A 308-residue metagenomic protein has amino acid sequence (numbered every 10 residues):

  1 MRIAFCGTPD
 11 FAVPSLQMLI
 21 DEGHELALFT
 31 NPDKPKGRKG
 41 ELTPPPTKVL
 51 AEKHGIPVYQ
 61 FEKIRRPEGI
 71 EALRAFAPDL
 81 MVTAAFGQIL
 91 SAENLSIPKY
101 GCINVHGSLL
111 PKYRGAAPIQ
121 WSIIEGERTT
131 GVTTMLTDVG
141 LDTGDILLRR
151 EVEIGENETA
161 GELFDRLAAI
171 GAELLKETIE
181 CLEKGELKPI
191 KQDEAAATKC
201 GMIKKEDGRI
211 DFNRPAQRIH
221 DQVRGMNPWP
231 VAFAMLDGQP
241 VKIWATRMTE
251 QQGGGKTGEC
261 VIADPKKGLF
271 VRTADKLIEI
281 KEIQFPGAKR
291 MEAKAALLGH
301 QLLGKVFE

Functional and structural regions predicted by a protein language model:
M1-K39: N-terminal Rossmann-like dinucleotide-binding module
I3, E25-L26, V58, C102 (+1 more regions): Hydrophobic anchor at the start of a short beta-strand that flanks the dinucleotide cofactor-binding loop
T8-F11, E62-R65, F86-Q88, M226: Short beta->alpha connector loops
V13, Q17, D21, E71-R74 (+2 more regions): Amphipathic, non-transmembrane alpha-helical secondary structure
E22, L80-K199, K204-E206: Donor/substrate-binding cores of folate-linked one-carbon enzymes
P35-A77: N-terminal glycine-/serine-/threonine-rich beta1-alpha1-beta2 phosphate-ribose binding loop of Rossmann-like
F212-E308: An anion-binding loop in the catalytic cleft
